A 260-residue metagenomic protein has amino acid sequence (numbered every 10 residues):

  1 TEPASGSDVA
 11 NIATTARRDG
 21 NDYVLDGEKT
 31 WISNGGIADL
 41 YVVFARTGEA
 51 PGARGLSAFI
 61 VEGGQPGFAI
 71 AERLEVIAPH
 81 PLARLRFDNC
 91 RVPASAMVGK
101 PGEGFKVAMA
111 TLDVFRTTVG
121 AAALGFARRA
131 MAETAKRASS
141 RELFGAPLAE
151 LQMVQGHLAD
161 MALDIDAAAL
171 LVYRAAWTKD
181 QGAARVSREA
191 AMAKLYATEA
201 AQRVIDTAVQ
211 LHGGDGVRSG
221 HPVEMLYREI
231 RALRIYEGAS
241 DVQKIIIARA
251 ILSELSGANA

Functional and structural regions predicted by a protein language model:
T1-A4, V24, E28-T30, G35-G36 (+4 more regions): Active-site beta-strand/loop segments that form the cofactor-binding cradle of oxidoreductase flavoproteins
S5-S7, T30-G36, V76-I77, V114-T118 (+1 more regions): Glycine-rich phosphate/pyrophosphate-binding beta-alpha loops
N11, G64-P93: Flexible, small-/acidic-enriched active-site or ligand-binding loops
A16-R17: A structural signal for short hydrophobic beta-strand segments in well-ordered beta-sheet cores
G20-V24, L40, L82: A generic structural signal for beta-strand entry/edge sites
D22-Y23, R86-N89, M109-A260: Alpha-helical interface subdomain recognition
D26-A69: A short core secondary-structure module
N89-V107: Long, acidic (Asp/Glu-rich), low-complexity accessory segments flanking structured domains
